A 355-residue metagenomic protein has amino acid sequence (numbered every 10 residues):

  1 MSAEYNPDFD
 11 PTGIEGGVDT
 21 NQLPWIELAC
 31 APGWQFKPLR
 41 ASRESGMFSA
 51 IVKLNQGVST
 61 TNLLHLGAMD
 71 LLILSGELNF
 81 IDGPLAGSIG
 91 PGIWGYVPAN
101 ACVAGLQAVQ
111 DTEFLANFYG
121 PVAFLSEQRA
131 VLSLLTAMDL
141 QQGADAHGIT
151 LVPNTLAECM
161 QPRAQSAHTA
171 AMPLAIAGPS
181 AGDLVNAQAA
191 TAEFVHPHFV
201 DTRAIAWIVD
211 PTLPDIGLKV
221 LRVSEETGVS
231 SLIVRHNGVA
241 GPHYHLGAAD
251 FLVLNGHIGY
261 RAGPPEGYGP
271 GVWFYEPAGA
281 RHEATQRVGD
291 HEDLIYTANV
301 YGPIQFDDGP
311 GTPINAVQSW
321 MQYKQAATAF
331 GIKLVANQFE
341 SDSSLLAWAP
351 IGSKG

Functional and structural regions predicted by a protein language model:
M1-G46, L134-E226, Q325, A329-G355: A short, N-terminal "cap"/entry segment at the start of jelly-roll beta-barrel domains of the cupin/DSBH fold
S2-A3, A137-M138, D307, I314 (+1 more regions): Surface/interface-facing alpha-helical segments and adjacent flexible terminal/loop regions used for partner/assembly
F36, M47-A50, S231-L232: Intrinsic, low-complexity N-terminal interaction/targeting segments
M47, L64-L66, Q107-Q110, Y244-G247 (+2 more regions): Short glycine/proline-enriched turns and hinge-like loops at secondary-structure junctions
N55-G57, N62-P84, H236-V239, H245-G263: Glycine- and acidic-residue-biased ligand/ion/polar-headgroup-sensing regions
N79-A104, E225, G259-Q286: Short acidic-glycine-tyrosine-enriched beta hairpin
Y96, V109-Q128, F274-E276, D290-D308: A short hydrophobic beta-strand segment most commonly corresponding to one strand of the jelly-roll/cupin
